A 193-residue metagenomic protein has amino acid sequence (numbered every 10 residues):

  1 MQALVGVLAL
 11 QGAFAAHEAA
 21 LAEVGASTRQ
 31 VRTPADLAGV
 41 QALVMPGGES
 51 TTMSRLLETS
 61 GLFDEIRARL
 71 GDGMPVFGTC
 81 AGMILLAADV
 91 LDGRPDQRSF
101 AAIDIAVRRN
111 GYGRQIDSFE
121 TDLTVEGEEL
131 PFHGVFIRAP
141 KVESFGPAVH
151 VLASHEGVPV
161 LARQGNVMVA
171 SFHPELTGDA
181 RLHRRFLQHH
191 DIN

Functional and structural regions predicted by a protein language model:
M1-T59, D64-G71, A180-N193: N-terminal beta1-alpha1 cap of cysteine-dependent amidohydrolase-like domains
Q2, G39-V40, D72-M74, Q97-R98 (+3 more regions): Short coil/turn connectors at secondary-structure junctions
A9-Q11, R32-P34, D104, G111 (+2 more regions): Residues at the C-termini of beta-strands that transition into short coil/loop
L10, A81, F172: Cofactor-binding loop segments of dinucleotide-utilizing enzymes, especially the Rossmann-like FAD- and NAD(P)+-binding
T28-R29, V76, V167: Hydrophobic anchor at the start of a short beta-strand that flanks the dinucleotide cofactor-binding loop
M45, G78, A170: Redox-cofactor binding/interface segments in oxidoreductases and associated redox assembly factors
S50-T124: Cysteine-nucleophile active-site neighborhood
R109-N193: Amide-donor transfer/coupling interface in amidating biosynthetic enzymes
